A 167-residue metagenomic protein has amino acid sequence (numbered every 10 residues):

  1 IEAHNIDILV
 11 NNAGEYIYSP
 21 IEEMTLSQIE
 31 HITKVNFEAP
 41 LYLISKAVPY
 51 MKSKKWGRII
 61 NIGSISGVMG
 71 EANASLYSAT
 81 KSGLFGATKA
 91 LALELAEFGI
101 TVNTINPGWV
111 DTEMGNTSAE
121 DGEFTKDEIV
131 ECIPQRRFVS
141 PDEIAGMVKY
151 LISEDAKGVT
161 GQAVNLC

Functional and structural regions predicted by a protein language model:
P20-I21, Q28-T33, I129: Substrate-binding pocket helix/loop in short-chain dehydrogenase/reductase
I21-E22, M69-L76, E97-F98, R136: Active-site loop immediately N-terminal to the catalytic Tyr-X3-Lys motif of short-chain dehydrogenase/reductase
I44, T80, T88: Active-site helix of classical SDR
P49, L93-E97, K157: Alpha-helical segment proximal to the catalytic Tyr-Lys
W56, R137-C167: C-terminal substrate-recognition "lid" of short-chain dehydrogenase/reductases
S64: Residue(s) in the substrate-gating loop at a strand-loop-helix junction that position the organic substrate next
E97, W109-C132: A glycine/serine/threonine-rich, flexible loop-to-helix segment that serves as the NAD(P) cofactor-binding "lid"
